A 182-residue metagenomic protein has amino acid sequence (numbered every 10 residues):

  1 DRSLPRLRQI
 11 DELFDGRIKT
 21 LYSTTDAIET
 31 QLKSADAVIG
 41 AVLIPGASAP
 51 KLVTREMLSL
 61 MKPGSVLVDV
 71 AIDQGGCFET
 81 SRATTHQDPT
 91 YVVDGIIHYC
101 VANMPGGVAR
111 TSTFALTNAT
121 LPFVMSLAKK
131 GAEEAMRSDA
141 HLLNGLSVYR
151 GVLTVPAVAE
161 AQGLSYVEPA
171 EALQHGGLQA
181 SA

Functional and structural regions predicted by a protein language model:
D1-G40, T90: Glycine-rich phosphate/diphosphate-binding loop of Rossmann-like nucleotide-binding domains
D1-S3, S23-T25, A41-V42, V70-A71 (+2 more regions): Fold-independent oxyanion-binding glycine-rich loops and adjacent beta-strand/coil segments at enzyme active sites
L4, Y22-T25, L52, R110 (+1 more regions): Electropositive phosphate-/nucleotide-binding environments in soluble metabolic enzymes
Q9, T30, S34, L60 (+2 more regions): Alpha-helical scaffold segments in soluble metabolic enzymes
I10, L32-K33, P50-K51, F78-S81 (+1 more regions): Short, well-ordered secondary-structure micro-motifs
K33, S59-K62, R137, S147: Alpha-helix boundary recognition
V38-Y99: ADP-ribose/adenylate-binding Rossmann-like module
I72, C77-A182: Adenosine-phosphate binding glycine-rich loop
